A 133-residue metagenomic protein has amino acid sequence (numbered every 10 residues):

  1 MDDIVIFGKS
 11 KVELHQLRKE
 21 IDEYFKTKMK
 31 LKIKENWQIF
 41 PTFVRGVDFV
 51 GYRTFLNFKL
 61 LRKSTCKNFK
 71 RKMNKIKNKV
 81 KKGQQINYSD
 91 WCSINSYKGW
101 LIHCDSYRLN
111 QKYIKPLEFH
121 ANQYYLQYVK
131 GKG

Functional and structural regions predicted by a protein language model:
M1-G133: Non-catalytic terminal/accessory segments
